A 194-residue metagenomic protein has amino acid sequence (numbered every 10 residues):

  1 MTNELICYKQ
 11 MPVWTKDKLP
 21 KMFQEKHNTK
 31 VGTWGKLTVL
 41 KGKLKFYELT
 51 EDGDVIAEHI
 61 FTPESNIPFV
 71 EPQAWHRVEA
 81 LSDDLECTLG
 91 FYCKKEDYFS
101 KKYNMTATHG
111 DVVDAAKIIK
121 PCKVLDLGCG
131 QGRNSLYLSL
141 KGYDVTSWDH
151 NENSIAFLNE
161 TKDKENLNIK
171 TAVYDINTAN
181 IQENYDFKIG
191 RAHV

Functional and structural regions predicted by a protein language model:
P12-G32: Conserved short histidine dyad/triad with adjacent acidic residue
D52-P72: Short acidic-glycine-tyrosine-enriched beta hairpin
C122-G130: Conserved class I S-adenosyl-L-methionine
D144-D149: Conserved SAM-binding motif I beta-strand of class I
N151-N153: Conserved SAM/SAH-binding beta-strand->alpha-helix loop
E165-I176: Conserved SAM-binding strand-loop segment of SAM-dependent methyltransferases
N180-F187: A short acidic, Gly/Pro-enriched loop at the edge of an enzyme's catalytic core that lines a small-molecule cofactor
A192-V194: Conserved small/polar residues in nucleotide/adenosyl-binding loops
